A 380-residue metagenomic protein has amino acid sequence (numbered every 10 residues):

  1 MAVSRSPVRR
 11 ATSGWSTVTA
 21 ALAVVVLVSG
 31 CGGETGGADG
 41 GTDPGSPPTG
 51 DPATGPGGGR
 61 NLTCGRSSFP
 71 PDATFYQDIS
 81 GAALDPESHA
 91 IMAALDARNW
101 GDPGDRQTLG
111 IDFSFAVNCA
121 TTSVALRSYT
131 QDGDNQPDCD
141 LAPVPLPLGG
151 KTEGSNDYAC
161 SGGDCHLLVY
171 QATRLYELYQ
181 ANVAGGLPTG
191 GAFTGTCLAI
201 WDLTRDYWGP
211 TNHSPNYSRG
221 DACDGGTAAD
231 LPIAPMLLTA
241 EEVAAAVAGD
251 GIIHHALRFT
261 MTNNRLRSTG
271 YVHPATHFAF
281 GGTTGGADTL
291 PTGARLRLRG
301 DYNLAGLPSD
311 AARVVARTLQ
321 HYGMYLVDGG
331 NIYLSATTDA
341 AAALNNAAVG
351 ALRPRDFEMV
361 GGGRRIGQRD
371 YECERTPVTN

Functional and structural regions predicted by a protein language model:
M1, S6-R9, V28-G58: Ser/Thr-rich, Pro/Gly/Ala-heavy low-complexity intrinsically disordered linkers and tails of secreted extracellular
S6-V18: N-terminal export and membrane-targeting signals
T17-S29: Bacterial N-terminal signal peptides
G50, G55-N380: Short, surface-exposed polybasic-aromatic patches that bind anionic ligands, especially phosphate groups
